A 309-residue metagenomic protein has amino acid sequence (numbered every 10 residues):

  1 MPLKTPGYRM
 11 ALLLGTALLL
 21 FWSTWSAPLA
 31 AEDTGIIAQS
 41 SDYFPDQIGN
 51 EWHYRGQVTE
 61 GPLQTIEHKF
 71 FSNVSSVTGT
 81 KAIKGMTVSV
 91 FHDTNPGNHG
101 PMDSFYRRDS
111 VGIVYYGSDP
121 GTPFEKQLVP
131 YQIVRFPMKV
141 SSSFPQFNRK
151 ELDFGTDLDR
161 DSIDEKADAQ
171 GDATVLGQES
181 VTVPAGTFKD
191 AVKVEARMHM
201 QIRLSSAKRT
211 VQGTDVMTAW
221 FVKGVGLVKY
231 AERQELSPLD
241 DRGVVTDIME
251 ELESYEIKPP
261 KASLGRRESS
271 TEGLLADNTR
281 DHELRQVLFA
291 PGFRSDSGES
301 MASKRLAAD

Functional and structural regions predicted by a protein language model:
P2-L14: Bacterial N-terminal signal peptides that target proteins for export
A11-T24: Bacterial N-terminal signal peptides
W25-A31: Signal peptide processing junction and immediate N-terminal pro/mature segment of secreted/exported proteins
A27, G273-L274, E299-A307: Low-complexity, intrinsically disordered segments with a bias for serine/threonine
E32-F293, R305: Conserved functional acidic sites
